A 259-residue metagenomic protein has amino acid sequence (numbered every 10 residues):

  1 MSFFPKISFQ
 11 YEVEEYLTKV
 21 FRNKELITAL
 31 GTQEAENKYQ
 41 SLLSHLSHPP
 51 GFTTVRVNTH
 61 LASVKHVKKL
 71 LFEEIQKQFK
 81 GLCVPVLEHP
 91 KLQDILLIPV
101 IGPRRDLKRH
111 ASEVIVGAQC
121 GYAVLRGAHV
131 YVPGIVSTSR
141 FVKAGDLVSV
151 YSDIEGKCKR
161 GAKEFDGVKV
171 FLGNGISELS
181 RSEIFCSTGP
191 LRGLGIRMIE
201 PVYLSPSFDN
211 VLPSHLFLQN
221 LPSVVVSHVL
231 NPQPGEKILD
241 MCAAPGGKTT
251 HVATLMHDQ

Functional and structural regions predicted by a protein language model:
M1-Q259: SAM-dependent transferase fold signal centered on methyltransferase-like domains, encompassing both Class I
